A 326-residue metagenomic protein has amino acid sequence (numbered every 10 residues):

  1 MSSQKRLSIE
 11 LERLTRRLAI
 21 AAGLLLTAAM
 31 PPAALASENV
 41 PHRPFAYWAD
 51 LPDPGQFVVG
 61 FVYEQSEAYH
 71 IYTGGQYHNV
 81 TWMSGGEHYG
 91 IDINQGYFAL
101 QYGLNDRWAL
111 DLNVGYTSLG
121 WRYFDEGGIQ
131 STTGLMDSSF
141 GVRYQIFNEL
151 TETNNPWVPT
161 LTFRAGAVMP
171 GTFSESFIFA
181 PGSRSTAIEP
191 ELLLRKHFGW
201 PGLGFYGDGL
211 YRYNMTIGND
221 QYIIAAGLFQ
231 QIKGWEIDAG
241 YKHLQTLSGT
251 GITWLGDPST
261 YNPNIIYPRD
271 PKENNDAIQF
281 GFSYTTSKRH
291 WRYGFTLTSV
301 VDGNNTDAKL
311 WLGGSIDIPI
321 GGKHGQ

Functional and structural regions predicted by a protein language model:
A33-Y77, L150-T160, G322-Q326: Outer-membrane beta-barrel biogenesis signature
F57, R107-L112, E149-T153, W200-F205 (+3 more regions): Repeated loop/turn-to-beta-strand initiation elements of outer-membrane beta-barrel proteins
F57-V59, N94-F98, M136-F140, L161 (+5 more regions): Hydrophobic, lipid-facing positions within transmembrane beta-strands of outer-membrane proteins
F61, F98-Y102, L112, F140-Y144 (+8 more regions): Residues on the lipid-exposed face of transmembrane beta-strands in outer-membrane beta-barrel proteins
F61-E67, L112-Y116, F163-M169, F205-Y211 (+3 more regions): Transmembrane beta-barrel strands of outer-membrane/channel proteins
E64-Q95, I178-A180: Surface-exposed strand-loop-strand hairpins of Gram-negative outer-membrane beta-barrel proteins
Y72-W82, Y222, G227-Q326: Outer membrane beta-barrel transmembrane domains
S118-Y213, G218-D220, I252-W254, P258-N274 (+2 more regions): Outer-membrane pore/translocation modules
